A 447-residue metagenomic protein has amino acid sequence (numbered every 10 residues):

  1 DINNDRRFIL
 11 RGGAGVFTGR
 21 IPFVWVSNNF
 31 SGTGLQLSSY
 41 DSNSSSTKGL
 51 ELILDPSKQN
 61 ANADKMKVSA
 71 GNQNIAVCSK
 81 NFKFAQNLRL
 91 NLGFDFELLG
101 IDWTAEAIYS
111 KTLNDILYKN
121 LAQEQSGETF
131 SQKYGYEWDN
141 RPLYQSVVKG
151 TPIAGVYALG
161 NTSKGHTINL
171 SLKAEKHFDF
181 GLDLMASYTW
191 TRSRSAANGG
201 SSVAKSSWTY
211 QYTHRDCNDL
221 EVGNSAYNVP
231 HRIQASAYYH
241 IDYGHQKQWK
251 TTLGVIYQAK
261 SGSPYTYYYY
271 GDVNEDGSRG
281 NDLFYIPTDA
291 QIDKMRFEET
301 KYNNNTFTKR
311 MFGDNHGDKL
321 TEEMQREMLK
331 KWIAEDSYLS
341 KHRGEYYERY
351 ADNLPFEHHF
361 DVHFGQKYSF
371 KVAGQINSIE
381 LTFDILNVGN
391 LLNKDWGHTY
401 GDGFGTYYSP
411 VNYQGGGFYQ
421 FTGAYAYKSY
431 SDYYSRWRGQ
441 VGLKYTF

Functional and structural regions predicted by a protein language model:
D1, L10, C78, L88-L92 (+4 more regions): Hydrophobic, lipid-facing positions within transmembrane beta-strands of outer-membrane proteins
D1-A158, P355: Solvent-exposed loop/turn elements at secondary-structure boundaries
D1-I2, V16, F94-F96, L172 (+4 more regions): Residue-level signature of outer-membrane beta-barrel architecture
I2-F8, L99-G100, G181, D242-T251 (+1 more regions): Short loop/turn motifs that connect adjacent beta-strands in outer-membrane beta-barrel proteins
G12-V16, A105-Y109, A186-W190, L253-A259 (+3 more regions): Transmembrane beta-barrel strands of outer-membrane/channel proteins
E106-Q248, T252-S263: Gram-negative outer-membrane beta-barrel transporters
T252-A373, S409-Y427: Extracytoplasmic gating/loop element in the C-terminal half of outer-membrane beta-barrel translocons and assembly
N393-F447: C-terminal beta-signal and terminal closure region of outer-membrane beta-barrel proteins
